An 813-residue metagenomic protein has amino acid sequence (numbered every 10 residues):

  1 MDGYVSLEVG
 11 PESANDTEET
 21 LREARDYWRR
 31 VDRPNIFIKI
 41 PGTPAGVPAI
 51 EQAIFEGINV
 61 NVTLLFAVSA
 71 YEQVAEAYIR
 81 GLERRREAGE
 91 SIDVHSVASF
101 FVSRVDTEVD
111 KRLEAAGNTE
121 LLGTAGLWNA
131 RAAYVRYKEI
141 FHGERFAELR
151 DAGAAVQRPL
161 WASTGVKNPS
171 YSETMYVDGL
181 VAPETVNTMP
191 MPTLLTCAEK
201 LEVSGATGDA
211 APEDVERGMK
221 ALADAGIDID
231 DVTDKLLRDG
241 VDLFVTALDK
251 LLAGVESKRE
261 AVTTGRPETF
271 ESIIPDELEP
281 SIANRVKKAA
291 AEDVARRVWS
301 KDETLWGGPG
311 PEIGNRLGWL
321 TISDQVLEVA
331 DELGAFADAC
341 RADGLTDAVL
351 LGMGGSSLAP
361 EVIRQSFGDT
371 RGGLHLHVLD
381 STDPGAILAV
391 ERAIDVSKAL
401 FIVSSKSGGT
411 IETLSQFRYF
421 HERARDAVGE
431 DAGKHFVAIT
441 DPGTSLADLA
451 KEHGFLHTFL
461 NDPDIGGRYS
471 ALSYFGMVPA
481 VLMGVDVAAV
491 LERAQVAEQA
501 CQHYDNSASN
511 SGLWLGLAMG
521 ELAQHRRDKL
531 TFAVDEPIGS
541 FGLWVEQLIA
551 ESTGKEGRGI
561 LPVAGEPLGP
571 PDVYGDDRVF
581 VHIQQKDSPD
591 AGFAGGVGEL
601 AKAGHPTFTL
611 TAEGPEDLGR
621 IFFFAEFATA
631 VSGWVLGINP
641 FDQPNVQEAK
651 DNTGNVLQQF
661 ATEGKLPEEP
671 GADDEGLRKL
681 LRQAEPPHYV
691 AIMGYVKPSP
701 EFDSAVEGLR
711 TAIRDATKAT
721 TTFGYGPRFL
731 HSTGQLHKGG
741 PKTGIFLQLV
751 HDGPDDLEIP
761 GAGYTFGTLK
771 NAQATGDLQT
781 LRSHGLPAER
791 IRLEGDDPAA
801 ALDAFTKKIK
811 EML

Functional and structural regions predicted by a protein language model:
M1-A49: Active-site beta->alpha loop and helix N-cap motifs at the rims of alpha/beta catalytic domains
L7, I38, A53, P190 (+1 more regions): Conserved, mostly hydrophobic/aromatic
V47-E51, I58-P192: Catalytic alpha/beta core domains of metabolic enzymes, predominantly
A154-R259: Flexible, acidic glycine-rich loops studded with aromatic residues
G265-A342, D587, G595-G596, T609 (+9 more regions): Extended, charge-enriched "interface" segments that sit outside catalytic cores
G334-D505, I583-K586, A594-L610: Glycine-rich phosphate-binding loops that contact phosphosugars or nucleotide phosphates
L345-K398, T531-D572, T717-R728: Anionic-ligand anchoring segments at beta-strand to alpha-helix junctions in alpha/beta enzyme folds, i.e., glycine
D426-V579, D590, R620, F624-T720 (+1 more regions): Active-site phosphate/pyrophosphate-binding segments
